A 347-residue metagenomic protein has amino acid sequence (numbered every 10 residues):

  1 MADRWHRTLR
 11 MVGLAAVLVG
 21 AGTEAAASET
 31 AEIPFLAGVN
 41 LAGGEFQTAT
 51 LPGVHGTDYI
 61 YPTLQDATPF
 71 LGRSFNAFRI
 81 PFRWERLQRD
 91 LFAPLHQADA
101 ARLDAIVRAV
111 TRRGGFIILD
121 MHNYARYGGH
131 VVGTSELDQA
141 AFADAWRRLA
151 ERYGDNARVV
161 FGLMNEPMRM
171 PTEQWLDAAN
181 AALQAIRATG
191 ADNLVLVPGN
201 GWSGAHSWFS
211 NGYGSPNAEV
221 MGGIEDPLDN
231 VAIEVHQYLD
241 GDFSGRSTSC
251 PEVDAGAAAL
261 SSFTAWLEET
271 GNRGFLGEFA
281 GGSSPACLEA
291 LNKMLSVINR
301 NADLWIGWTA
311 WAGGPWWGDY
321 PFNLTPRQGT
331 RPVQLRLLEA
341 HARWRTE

Functional and structural regions predicted by a protein language model:
A2-V12: Bacterial N-terminal signal peptides that target proteins for export
M11-A21: Bacterial N-terminal signal peptides
A25-S28: Boundary at the C-terminal end of the N-terminal hydrophobic targeting segment
A31-V220, W305: Active-site mouth of glycoside hydrolases
A49, S283-P285, W316-F322: Short active-site-adjacent structural elements
H55, Y59-I60, D144-R147, E151 (+3 more regions): Extracellular glycoside hydrolase catalytic/binding regions
E278-F279, W311-P315: Acidic carboxylate-rich catalytic motifs and surrounding loops in phosphoryl-/glycosyl-chemistry enzymes
T346-E347: Short, solvent-exposed mixed-charge patches
